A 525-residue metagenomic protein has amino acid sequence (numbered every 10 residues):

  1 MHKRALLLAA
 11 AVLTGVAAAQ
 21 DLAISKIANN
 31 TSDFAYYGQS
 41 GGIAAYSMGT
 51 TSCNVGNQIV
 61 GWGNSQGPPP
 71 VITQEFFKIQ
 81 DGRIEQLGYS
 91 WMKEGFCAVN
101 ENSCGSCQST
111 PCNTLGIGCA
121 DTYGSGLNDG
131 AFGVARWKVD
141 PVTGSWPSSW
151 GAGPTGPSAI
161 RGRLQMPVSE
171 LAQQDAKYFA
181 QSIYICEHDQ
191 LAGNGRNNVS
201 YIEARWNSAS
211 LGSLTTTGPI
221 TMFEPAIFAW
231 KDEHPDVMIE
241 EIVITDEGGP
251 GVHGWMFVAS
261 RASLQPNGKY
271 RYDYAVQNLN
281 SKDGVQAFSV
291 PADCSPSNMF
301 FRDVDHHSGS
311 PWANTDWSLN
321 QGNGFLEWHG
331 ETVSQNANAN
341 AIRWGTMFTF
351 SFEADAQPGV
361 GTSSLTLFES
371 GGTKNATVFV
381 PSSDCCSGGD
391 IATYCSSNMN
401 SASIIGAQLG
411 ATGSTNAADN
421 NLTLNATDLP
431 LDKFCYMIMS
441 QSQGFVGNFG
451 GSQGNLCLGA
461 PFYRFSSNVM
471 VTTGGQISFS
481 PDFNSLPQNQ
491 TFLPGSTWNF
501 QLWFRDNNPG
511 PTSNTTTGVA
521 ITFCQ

Functional and structural regions predicted by a protein language model:
V16-Y46, F179, N194-E233, C385-A417 (+1 more regions): Boundary/junction segments of secreted and surface-exposed precursor proteins
K26-I202: Solvent-exposed N-terminal domain segments of exported/luminal and surface proteins
G151-A172, E327-G361, L367-F368: Low-complexity, intrinsically disordered segments enriched in Ser/Thr together with acidic residues
Q174-N207, F352-D384: Serine/threonine-enriched low-complexity regions used as flexible
T215-N267: Low-complexity, acidic Ser/Thr/Pro/Gly-rich terminal tails and inter-domain linkers that flank the onset of structured
A262-K282, N420-T427: Short beta-strand elements of extracellular/lumenal beta-sandwich folds
Q286-N314: Solvent-exposed beta-hairpin/edge-strand motifs
C386-Q525: Residue-level hotspots within well-ordered secondary structure
